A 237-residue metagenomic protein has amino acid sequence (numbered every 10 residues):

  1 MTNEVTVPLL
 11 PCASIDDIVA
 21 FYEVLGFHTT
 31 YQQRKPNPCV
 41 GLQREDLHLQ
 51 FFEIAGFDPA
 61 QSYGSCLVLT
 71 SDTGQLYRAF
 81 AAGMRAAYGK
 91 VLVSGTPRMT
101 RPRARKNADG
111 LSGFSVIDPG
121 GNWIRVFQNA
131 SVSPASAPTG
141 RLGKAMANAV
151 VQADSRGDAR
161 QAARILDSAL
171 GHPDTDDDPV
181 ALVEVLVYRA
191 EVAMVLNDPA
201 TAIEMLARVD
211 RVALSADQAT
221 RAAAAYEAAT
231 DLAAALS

Functional and structural regions predicted by a protein language model:
M1: Short, conserved helix/loop micro-motifs enriched in His/Cys and acidic residues
E4-A13, P59-R85, S112-S115: Vicinal oxygen chelate
V5-D16, R44-L49, Y88-V93, Q128-S136: Short N-terminal helix-initiation segments at or just after the protein's N-terminus
L10-L49, A159-D176: Core segments of cupin and vicinal oxygen chelate
T30-S65, T70, W123-Q128, V192-D198: Conserved short beta-strand elements that form part of the metal-binding/catalytic scaffold of enzyme active sites
R78-Y88, S168-P173: Short regulatory "switch" loops immediately downstream of catalytic or recognition motifs within protein catalytic
Y88-I165, P173-S237: Vicinal oxygen chelate
